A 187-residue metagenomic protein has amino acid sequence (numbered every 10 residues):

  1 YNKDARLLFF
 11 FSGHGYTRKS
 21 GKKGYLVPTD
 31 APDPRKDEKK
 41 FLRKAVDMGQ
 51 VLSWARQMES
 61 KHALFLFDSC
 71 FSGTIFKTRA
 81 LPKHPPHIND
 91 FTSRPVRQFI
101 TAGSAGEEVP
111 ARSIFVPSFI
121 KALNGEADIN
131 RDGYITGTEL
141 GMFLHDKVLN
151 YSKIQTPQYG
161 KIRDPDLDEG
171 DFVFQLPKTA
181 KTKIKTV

Functional and structural regions predicted by a protein language model:
Y1-V187: Cysteine endopeptidase catalytic domains of the caspase/legumain-like
